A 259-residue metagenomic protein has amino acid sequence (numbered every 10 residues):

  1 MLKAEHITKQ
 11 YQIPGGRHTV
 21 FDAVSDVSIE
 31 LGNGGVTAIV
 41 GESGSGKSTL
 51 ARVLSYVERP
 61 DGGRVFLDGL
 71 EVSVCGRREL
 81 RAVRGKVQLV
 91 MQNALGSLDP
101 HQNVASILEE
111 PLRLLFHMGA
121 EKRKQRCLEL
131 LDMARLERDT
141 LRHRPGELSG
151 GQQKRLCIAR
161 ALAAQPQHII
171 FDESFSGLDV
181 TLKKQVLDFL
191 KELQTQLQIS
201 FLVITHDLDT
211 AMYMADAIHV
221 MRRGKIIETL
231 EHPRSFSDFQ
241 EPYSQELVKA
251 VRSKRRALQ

Functional and structural regions predicted by a protein language model:
G16-H18, V72-Q88, S106, L114 (+1 more regions): ABC ATPase NBD coupling module
S55: Helix-to-loop junction immediately C-terminal to a conserved catalytic motif
G63-E71, E228: Conserved ABC transporter NBD signature motif
K122-D139, V248-K249: Conserved ABC ATPase "signature" region
R144-L148, Q152: Conserved ABC ATPase signature
A211-Y213: A short, surface-exposed alpha-helical micro-motif characterized by mixed small hydrophobic and charged/polar residues
S237-Q259: C-terminal boundary and immediately downstream tail of ABC-type ATPase nucleotide-binding domains
